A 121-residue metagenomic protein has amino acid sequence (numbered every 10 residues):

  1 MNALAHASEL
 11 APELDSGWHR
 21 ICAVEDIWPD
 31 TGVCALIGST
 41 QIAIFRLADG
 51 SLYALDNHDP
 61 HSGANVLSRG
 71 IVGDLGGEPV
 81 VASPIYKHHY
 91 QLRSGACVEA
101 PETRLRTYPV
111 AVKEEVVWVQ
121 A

Functional and structural regions predicted by a protein language model:
M1-R20, V24, A121: A boundary/linker detector
P29-A121: Rieske [2Fe-2S] iron-sulfur-binding domain
